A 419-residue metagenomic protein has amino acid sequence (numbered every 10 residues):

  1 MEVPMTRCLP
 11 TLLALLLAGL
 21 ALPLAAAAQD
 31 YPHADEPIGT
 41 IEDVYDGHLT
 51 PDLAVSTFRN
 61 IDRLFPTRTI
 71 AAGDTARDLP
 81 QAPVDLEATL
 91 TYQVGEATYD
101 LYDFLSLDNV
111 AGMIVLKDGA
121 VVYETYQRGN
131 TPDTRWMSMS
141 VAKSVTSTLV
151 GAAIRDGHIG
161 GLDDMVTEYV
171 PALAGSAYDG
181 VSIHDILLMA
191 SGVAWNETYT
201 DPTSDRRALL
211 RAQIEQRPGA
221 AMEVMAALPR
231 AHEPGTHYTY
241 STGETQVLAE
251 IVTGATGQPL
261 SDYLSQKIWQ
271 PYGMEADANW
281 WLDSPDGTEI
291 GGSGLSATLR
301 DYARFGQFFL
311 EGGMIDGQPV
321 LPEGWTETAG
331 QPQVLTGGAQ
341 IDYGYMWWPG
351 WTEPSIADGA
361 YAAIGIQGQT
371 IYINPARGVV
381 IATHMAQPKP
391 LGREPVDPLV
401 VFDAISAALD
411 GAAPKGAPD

Functional and structural regions predicted by a protein language model:
E2, A26-T131, I159, L188 (+3 more regions): N-terminal leader/targeting segments and the immediately adjacent pre-domain N-terminus
V3-L13: Bacterial N-terminal signal peptides that target proteins for export
L12-P23: Bacterial N-terminal signal peptides
G119, W136-L162, I186, L248-V252 (+1 more regions): Active-site SXXK
P132-D133, T198-T200, R207-P285: Catalytic-site signature segments of enzymes, centered on catalytic residues
M137, D156-A194, A227, G254-G292 (+1 more regions): Active-site helix/loop module of the DD-peptidase/beta-lactamase fold, centered on the serine-lysine SxxK catalytic
E244-I251, G291-I315, Q369-M385: Active-site-proximal alpha-helical segments within enzyme catalytic domains
M274-N279, E327-V380: Active-site Gly/Thr loop motif
